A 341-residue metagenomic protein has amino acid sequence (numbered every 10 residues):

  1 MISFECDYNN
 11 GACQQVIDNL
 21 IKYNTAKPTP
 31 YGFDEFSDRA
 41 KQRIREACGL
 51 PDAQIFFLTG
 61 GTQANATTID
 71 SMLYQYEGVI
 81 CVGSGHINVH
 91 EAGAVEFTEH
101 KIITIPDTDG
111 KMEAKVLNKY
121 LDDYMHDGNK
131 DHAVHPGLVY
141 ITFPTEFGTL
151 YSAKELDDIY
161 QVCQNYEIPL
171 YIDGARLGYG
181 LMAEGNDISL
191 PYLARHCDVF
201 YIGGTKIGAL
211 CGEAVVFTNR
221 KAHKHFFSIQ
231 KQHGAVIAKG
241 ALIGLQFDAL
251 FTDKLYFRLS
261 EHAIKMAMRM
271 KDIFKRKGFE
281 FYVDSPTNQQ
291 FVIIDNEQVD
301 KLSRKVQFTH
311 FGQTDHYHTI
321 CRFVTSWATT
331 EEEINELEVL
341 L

Functional and structural regions predicted by a protein language model:
C13-G61, G83-N88, A94: Conserved N-terminal alpha-helix of the aminotransferase class I/II PLP-enzyme fold
S71-V89: Conserved PLP-anchoring active-site segment centered on the Schiff-base-forming lysine
Y74-Y76, M268, I273-L341: Conserved C-terminal alpha-helix-loop-beta "cap" of PLP-dependent enzymes that closes/shapes the active-site mouth
E99-P144, Y151-D158: PLP-dependent aminotransferase-class I/II
I102-I103, L170-I172, F281, F308: Hydrophobic beta-strand scaffold residues
T108, H135, T142, L150 (+1 more regions): Active-site C-terminal subdomain of aminotransferase-like
Y151-A183: Catalytic PLP-binding core of fold-type I/II PLP enzymes
